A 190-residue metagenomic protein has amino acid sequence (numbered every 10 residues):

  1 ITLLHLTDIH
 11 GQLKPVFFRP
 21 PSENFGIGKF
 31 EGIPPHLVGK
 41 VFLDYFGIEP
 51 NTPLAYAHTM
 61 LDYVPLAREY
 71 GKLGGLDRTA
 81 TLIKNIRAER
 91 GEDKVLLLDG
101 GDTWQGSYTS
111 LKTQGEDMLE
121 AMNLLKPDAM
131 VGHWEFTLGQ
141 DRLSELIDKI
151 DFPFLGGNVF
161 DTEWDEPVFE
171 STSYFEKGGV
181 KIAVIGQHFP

Functional and structural regions predicted by a protein language model:
I1-P190: Acidic, metal/ion-coordinating pockets
